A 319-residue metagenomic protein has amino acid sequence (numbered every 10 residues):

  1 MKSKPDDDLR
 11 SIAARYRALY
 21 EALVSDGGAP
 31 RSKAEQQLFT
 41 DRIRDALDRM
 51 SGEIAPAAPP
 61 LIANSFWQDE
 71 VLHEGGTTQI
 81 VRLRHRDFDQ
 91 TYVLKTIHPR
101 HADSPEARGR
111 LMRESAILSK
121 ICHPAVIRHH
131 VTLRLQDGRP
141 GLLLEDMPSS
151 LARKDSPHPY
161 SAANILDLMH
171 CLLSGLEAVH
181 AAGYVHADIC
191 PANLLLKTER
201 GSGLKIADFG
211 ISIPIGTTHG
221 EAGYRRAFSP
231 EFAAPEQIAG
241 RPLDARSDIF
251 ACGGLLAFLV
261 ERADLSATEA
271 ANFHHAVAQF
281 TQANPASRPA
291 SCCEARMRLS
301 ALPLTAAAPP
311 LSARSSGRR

Functional and structural regions predicted by a protein language model:
R10-I62: Juxta-kinase regulatory segment immediately upstream of eukaryotic protein kinase catalytic domains
H101-K120: AlphaC helix of the eukaryotic protein kinase fold
R128-P140: Short beta-strand micro-motifs within the conserved protein kinase catalytic domain, predominantly in the N-lobe
D137-S150: Conserved short submotifs of the Hanks-type protein kinase catalytic core that shape the nucleotide-binding pocket
L168-M169: Activation segment signature within eukaryotic-like protein kinase domains
H180-K197: Catalytic-loop of the protein kinase fold
E221-E236: Conserved activation segment of eukaryotic-like protein kinases, specifically the C-terminal portion of the activation
D248: Conserved catalytic-loop aspartate of Hanks-type protein kinases
